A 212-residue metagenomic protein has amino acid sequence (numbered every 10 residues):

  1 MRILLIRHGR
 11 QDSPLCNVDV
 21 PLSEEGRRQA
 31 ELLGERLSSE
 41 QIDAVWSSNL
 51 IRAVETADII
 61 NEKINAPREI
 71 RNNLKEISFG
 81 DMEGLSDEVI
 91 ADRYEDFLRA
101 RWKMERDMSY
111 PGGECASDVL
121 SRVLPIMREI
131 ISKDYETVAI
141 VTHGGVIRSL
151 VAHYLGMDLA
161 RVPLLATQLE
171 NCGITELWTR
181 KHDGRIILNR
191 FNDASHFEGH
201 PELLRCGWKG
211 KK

Functional and structural regions predicted by a protein language model:
R2-L5, G9-I59, Y110-L124: Loop-to-helix element that buttresses phosphate recognition and phosphoryl-transfer chemistry
I3, E136-G145: Generic beta-sheet signal
L4, E69-R71, N189: General small-molecule cofactor/ligand-binding pocket signal
Q11, V146-I147: Short active-site segment of divalent metal-dependent hydrolases/proteases that encodes the spacing between
L32-R99: Phosphate-coordination/substrate-recognition cap region in phosphate-metabolizing enzymes
S39-Q41, I130-E136: Glycine-rich phosphate-binding loop signature in dinucleotide/nucleotide-binding domains
I77-V89, A152-K212: Acidic, low-complexity terminal tails and accessory targeting/binding regions of phosphate-metabolizing enzymes
F97-S117: Short glycine/proline- and acidic residue-enriched helix-loop micro-motifs that form flexible lids or anion-recognition
